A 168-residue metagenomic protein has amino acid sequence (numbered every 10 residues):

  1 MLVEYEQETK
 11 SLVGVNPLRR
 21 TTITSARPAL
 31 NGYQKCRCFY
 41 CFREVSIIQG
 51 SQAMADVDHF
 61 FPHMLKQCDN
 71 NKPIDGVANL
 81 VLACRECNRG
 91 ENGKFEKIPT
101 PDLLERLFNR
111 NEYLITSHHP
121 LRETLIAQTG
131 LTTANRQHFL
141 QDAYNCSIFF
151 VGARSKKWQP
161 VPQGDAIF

Functional and structural regions predicted by a protein language model:
M1-S46, M64-I74: Short, charged surface segments at domain edges that flank catalytic/cofactor-binding sites
M1-V15, F95-F168: Extended charged
C36-F39, G93, K156: Intrinsically disordered or highly flexible coil/loop and linker segments, enriched in small and charged/polar residues
R37, D56, A83: The −1 position to Zn-ligating cysteines in a subset of zinc-ribbon hairpins
F42, R85-N88: Cys/His-coordinated zinc-binding microdomains
F42-L80, G93-L107: Histidine-centered nuclease catalytic patch
N79-L82, P120-L121: Short amphipathic alpha-helical segments
